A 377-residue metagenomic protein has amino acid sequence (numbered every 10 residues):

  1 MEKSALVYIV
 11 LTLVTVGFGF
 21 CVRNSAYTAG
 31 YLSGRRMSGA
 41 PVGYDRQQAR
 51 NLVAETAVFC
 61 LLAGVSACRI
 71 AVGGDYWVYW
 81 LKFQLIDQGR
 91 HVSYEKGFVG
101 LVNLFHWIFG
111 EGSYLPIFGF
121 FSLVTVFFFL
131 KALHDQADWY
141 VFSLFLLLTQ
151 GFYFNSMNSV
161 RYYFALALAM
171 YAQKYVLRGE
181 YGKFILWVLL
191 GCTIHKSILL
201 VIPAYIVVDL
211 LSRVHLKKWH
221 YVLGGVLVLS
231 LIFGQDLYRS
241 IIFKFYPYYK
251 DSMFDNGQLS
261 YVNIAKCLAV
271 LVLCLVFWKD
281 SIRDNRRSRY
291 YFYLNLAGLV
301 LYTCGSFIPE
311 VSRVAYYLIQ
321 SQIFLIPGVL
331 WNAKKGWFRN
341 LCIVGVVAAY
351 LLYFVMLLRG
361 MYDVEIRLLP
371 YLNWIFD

Functional and structural regions predicted by a protein language model:
M1-S4, V22-S122, F354-D377: TM-lumen/periplasm interface segments of multi-pass membrane proteins, especially the first transmembrane helix
L13-G30, L268-I282: Hydrophobic, aromatic-rich transmembrane alpha-helices and their immediate juxtamembrane boundary segments
V53, V72, W77-L81, V92-E95 (+3 more regions): Alpha-helical transmembrane segments and terminal signal-anchor/GPI-anchor hydrophobic tails, characterized by long
L130-T149: Transmembrane-helix signature of polytopic, membrane-embedded enzymes that assemble or transfer cell-envelope glycans
F152, K183-V207, L299-T303: Membrane-interface alpha helices of multi-pass inner-membrane proteins
M157-Y162: Short acidic/glycine- and proline-prone juxtamembrane loop motifs at membrane-interface regions of multi-pass membrane
A169-G182: Membrane-interface transmembrane helices that cradle and orient dolichyl/undecaprenyl
Y221-G225, K334-V355: Signature aromatic-anchored transmembrane alpha helix within multi-pass, membrane-resident enzymes that catalyze glycan
